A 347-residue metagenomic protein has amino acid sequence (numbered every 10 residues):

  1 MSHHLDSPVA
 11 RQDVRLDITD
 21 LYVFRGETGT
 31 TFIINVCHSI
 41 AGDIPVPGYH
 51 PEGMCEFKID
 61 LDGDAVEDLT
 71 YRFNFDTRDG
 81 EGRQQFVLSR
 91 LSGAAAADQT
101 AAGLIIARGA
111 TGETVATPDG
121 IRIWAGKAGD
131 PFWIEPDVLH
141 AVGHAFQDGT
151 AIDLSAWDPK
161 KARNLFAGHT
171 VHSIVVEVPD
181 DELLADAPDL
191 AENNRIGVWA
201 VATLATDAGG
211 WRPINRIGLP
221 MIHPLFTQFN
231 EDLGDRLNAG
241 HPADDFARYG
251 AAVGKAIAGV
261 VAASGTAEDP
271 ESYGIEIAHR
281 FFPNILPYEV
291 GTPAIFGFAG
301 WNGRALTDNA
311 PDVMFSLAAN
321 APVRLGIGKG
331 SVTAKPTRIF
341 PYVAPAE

Functional and structural regions predicted by a protein language model:
M1-E347: Surface-exposed extracytoplasmic segments
